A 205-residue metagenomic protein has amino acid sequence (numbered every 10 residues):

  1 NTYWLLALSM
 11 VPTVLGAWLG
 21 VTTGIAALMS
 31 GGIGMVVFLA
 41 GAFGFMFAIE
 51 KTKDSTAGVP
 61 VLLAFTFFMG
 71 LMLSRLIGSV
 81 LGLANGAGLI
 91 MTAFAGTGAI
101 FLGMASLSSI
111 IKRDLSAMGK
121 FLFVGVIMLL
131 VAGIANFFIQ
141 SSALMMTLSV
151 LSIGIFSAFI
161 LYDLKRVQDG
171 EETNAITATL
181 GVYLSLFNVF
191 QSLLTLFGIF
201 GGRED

Functional and structural regions predicted by a protein language model:
N1-D205: A hydrophobic alpha-helical transmembrane-helix feature that marks the membrane cores and membrane-interface segments
